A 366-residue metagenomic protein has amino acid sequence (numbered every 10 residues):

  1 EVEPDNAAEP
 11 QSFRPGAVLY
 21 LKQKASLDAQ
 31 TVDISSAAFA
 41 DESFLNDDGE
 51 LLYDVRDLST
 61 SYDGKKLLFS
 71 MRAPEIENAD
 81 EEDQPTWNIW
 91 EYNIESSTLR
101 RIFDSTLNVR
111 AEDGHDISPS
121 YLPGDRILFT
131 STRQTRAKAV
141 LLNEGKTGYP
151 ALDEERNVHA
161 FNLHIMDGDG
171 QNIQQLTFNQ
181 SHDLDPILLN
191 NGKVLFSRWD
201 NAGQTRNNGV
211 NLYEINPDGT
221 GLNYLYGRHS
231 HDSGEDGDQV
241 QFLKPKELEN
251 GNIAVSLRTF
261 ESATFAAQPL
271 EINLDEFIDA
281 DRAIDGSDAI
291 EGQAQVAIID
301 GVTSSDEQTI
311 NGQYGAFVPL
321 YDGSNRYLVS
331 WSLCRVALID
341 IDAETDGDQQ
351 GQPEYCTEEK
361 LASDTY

Functional and structural regions predicted by a protein language model:
E1-R14, S70-W87, F129-V158, F196-V210 (+3 more regions): Short, conserved, GDST-rich strand-edge loop motifs in beta-rich repeat architectures
V2-G49, A73-S97, A151-E154: Beta-propeller domains
P15, D54-R56, D63, P85 (+6 more regions): Beta-rich catalytic cores
S26-Y53, E95-G114, D167-S181, G219-V240 (+1 more regions): Multi-bladed beta-propeller domains
Y62-D63, L122-G124, L189-N191, L248-N250 (+1 more regions): Residue-level detector of Asp-centered blade-edge/turn motifs that repeat once per structural unit in beta-propeller
K66, R126-I127, K193-V194, N252 (+1 more regions): Conserved core beta-strand positions within WD40 beta-propeller blades
E75, D80-N162, Q171-L184: Asp-box/WD-like beta-propeller blade repeats and closely related beta-sheet repeat scaffolds
